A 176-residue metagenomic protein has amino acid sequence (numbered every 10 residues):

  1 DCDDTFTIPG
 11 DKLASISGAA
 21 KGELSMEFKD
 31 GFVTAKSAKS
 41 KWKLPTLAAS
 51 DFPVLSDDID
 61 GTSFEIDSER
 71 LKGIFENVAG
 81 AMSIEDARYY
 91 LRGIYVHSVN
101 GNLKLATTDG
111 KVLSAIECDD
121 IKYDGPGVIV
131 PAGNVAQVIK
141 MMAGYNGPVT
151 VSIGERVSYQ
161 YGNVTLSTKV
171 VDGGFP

Functional and structural regions predicted by a protein language model:
D1-P176: Structural preference for solvent-exposed beta-strand-turn elements and adjacent flexible terminal/loop segments within
